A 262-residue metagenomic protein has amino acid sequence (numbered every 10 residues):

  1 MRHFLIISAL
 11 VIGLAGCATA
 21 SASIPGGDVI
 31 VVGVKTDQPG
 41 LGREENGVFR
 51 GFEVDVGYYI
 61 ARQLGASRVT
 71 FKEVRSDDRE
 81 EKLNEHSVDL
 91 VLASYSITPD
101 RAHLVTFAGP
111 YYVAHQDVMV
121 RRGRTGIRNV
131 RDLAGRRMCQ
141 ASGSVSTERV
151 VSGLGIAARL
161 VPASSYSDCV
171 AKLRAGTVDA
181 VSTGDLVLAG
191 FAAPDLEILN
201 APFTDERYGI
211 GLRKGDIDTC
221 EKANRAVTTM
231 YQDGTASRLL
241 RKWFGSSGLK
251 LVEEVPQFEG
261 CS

Functional and structural regions predicted by a protein language model:
A18, V54-L64, R124, R131 (+3 more regions): Extended ligand-binding regions for polar small-molecule ligands
A22, V145-V161, D195, T228-S262: Ligand-binding clefts/hinges and TM-proximal coupling segments of bilobed small-molecule sensing domains
A22-S94: Extracytoplasmic small-molecule ligand-binding "clamshell" domains of the periplasmic binding protein/Venus flytrap
K35, Y112-V120, D185-T228, S246-S262: Periplasmic-binding protein-like
E44, G57-S67, S146-S164: Ligand-binding cleft/hinge of the Venus flytrap
Y58, V69-D132, L196-N200: Acidic, polar ligand-binding/catalytic clefts
V69-E81, T125-G126, L160-A175, E206: Short helix-initiation/N-cap motifs at beta->coil->alpha
S94-H103, V151, R174-T204: A ligand-binding cleft/hinge motif common to bilobed small-molecule-binding domains
